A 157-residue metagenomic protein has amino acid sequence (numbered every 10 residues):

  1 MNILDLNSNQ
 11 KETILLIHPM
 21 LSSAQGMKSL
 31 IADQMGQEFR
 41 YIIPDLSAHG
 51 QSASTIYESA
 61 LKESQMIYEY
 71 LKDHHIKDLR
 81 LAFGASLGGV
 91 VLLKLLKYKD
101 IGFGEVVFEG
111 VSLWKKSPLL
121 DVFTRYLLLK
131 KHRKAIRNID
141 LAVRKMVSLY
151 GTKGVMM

Functional and structural regions predicted by a protein language model:
L6-A53: Conserved HGGG/HGGXW glycine-rich cap/lid loop of the alpha/beta-hydrolase fold
E12-T13, L81, E105: Structural motif
S22, A48, G89, L113-W114: Active-site micro-motifs of SAM-dependent methyltransferase domains
S29, K94-Y98: Active-site signature of alpha/beta-hydrolase-fold catalytic machinery across serine- and Asp/Cys-nucleophile hydrolases
I43-F83: Active-site loop/oxyanion-hole signature of alpha/beta-hydrolase fold enzymes
F83-L92: Gly/Ala-rich beta-loop-alpha elbow adjacent to hydrolase catalytic centers
K97, F103-K134: Flexible "cap/lid" loop of the alpha/beta hydrolase fold
S117-L119, R133-M157: Conserved alpha/beta-hydrolase catalytic His-Asp/Glu region
